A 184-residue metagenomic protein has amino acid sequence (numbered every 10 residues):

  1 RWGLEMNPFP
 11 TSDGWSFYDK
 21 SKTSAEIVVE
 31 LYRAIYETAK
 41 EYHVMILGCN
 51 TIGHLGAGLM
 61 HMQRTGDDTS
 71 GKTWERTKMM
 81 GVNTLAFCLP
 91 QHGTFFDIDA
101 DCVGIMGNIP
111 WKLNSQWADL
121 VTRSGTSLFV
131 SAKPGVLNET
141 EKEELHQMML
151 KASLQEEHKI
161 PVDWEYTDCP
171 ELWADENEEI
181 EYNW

Functional and structural regions predicted by a protein language model:
R1-Y18, I46-L47, R123: Short acidic catalytic loops
P8-V29, I35: Aromatic- and acidic-residue-enriched carbohydrate-binding clefts of CAZyme catalytic domains
G14-F17, L59-H61, E143-E144: Short secondary-structure transition/capping segments
K20, T38-H43, M148-Q155: P-loop/Walker A phosphate-binding loop and immediately adjacent motor/lid segment at beta-alpha junctions
A25-E139: Glycan-recognition surfaces
M106, S131-K133, T140, M148 (+3 more regions): Surface-exposed loop/turn and secondary-structure junction residues enriched for glycine/proline
V121-F129, D163-W184: Carbohydrate-binding surface patches
K142-K159, D163-P170, Y182-N183: Structured C-terminal cap/extension of enzyme domains
